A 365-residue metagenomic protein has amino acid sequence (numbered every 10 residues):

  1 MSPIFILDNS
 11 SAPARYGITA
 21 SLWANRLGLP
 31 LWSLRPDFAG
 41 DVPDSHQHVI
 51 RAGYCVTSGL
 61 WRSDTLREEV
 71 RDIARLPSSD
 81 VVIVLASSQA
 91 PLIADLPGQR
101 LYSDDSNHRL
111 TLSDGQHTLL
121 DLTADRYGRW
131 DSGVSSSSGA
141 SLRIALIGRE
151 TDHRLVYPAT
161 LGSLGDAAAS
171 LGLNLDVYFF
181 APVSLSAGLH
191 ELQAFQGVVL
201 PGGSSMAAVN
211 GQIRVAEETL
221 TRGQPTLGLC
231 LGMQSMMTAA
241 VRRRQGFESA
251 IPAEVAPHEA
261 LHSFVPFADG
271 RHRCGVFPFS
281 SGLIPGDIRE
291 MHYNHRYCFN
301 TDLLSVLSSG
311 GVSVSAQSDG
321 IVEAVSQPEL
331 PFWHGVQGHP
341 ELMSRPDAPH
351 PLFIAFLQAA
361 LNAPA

Functional and structural regions predicted by a protein language model:
M1-M233, T238-G275, L283, Y293-G310 (+3 more regions): N-terminal beta1-alpha1 cap of cysteine-dependent amidohydrolase-like domains
R289-M291: Basic, glycine-rich polyanion-binding accessory segments appended to enzymes
